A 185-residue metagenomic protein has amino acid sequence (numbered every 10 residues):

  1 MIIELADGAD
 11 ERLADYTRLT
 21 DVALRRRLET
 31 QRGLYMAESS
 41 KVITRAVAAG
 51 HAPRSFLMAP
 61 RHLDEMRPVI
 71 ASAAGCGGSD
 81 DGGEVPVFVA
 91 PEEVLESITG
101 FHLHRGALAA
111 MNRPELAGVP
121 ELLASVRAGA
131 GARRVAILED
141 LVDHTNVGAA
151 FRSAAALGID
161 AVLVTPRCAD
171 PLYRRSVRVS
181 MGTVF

Functional and structural regions predicted by a protein language model:
M1-A71, C168-A169: Boundary-proximal intrinsically disordered activation/regulatory segments immediately upstream of a helical core
L28, V69-G82, V179-T183: Short, conserved catalytic or adaptor-binding loops enriched in Gly and charged residues
Q31, A52, G83-V85, R105 (+2 more regions): Short coil/turn connectors at secondary-structure junctions
A48, N112-P114, P120-F185: RNA substrate-binding interface of SAM-dependent RNA methyltransferases
M66-I70, S97-H102, G118-L123: Short, conserved acidic/polar surface loops in the N-terminal third of protein domains
S72-G100: A glycine-rich helix N-cap at a beta->alpha junction
A109: Glycine-rich phosphate-binding loops that contact phosphosugars or nucleotide phosphates
